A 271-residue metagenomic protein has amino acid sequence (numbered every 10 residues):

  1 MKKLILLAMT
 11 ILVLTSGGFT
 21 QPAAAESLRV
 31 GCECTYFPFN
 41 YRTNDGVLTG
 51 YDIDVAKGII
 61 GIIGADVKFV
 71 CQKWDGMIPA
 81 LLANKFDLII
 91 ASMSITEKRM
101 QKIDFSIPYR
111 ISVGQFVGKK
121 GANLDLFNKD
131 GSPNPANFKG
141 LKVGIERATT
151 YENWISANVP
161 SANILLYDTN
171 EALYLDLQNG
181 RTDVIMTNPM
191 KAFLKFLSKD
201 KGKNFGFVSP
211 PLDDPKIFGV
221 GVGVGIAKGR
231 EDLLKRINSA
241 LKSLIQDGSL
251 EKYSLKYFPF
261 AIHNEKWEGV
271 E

Functional and structural regions predicted by a protein language model:
T20-V47, G131-K142, E268-E271: Immediate post-signal peptide segment of exported/extracytoplasmic ligand-binding proteins
A25-M93, Q101, D247, F260: Extracytoplasmic small-molecule ligand-binding "clamshell" domains of the periplasmic binding protein/Venus flytrap
I53-D54, K68-P79, D130-G131, L165-N179: Short helix-initiation/N-cap motifs at beta->coil->alpha
D54-I62, G121-S132, L141-K142, T149 (+1 more regions): Extended ligand-binding regions for polar small-molecule ligands
A65, S94, Q101, I107-N153: A conserved helix-loop-strand patch within extracytoplasmic ligand-binding domains of the periplasmic binding
D66, G131, E146-V159, I164 (+2 more regions): Ligand-binding clefts/hinges and TM-proximal coupling segments of bilobed small-molecule sensing domains
G76-P79, A91-Q101, S156-A157, D183-F218: A ligand-binding cleft/hinge motif common to bilobed small-molecule-binding domains
I111-Q115, L197-N238, F260-E271: Periplasmic-binding protein-like
